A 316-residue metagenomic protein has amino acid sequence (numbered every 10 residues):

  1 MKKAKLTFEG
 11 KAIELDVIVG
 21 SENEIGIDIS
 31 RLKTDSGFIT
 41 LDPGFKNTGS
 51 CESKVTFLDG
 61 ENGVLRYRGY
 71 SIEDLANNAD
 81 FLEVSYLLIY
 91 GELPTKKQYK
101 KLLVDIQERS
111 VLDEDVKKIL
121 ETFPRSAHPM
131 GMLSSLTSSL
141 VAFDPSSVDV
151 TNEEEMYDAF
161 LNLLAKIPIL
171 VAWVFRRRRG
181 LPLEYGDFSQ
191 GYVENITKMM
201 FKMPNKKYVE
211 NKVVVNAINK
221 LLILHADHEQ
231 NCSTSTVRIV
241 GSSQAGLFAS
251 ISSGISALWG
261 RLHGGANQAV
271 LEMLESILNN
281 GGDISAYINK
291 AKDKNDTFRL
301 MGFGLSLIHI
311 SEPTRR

Functional and structural regions predicted by a protein language model:
M1-S311, R315: Hydrophobic alpha-helical bundle cores within soluble ligand-binding/oligomerization subdomains
